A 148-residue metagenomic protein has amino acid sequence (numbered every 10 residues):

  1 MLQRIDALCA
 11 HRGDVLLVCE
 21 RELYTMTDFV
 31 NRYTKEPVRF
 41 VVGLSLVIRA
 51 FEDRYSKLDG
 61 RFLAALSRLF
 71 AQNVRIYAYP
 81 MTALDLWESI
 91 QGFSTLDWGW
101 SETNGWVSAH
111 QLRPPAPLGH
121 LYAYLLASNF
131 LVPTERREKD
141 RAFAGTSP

Functional and structural regions predicted by a protein language model:
M1-P148: Nucleotidyltransferase catalytic core that binds NTPs
